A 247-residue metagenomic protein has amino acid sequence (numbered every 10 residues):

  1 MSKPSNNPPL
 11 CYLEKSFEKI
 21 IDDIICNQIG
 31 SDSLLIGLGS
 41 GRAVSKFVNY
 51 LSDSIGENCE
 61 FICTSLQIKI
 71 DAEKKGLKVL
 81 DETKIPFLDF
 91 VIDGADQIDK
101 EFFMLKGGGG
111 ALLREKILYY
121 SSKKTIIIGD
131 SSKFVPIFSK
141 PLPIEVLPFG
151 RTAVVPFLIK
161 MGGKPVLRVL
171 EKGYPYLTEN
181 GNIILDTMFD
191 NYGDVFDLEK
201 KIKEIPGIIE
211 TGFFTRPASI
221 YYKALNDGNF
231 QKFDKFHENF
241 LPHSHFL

Functional and structural regions predicted by a protein language model:
S2-K15, K19, C26, Q67-L247: Conserved phosphate- and dinucleotide-binding cores of soluble alpha/beta proteins, encompassing both enzyme active
D23-S31, D53: Glycine-rich helix-loop-beta junction characteristic of Rossmann-like nucleotide cofactor-binding loops
D32-I36, I55-F61, F103: Short active-site oxyanion
I36-A43, T64: Glycine-rich beta-strand-to-loop/alpha-helix junction loops that act as flexible
A43-L51: N-terminal active-site wall of soluble small-molecule enzyme domains
Y50-E57, S122-K123: A glycine- and small-aliphatic-rich helix-loop capping segment at beta-alpha/alpha-beta transitions that lines
